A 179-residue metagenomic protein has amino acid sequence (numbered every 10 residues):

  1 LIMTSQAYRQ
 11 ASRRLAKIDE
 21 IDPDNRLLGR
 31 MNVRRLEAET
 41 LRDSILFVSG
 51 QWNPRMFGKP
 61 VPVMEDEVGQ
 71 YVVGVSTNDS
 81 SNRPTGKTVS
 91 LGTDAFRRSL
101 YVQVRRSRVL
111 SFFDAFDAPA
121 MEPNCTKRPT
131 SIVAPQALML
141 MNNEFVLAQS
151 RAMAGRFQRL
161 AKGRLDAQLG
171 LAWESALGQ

Functional and structural regions predicted by a protein language model:
L1-T4: Short, functionally critical alpha-helical segments immediately adjacent to catalytic or ligand/cofactor-binding
A7-L177: An acidic, gly/pro-interrupted, aromatic-rich
